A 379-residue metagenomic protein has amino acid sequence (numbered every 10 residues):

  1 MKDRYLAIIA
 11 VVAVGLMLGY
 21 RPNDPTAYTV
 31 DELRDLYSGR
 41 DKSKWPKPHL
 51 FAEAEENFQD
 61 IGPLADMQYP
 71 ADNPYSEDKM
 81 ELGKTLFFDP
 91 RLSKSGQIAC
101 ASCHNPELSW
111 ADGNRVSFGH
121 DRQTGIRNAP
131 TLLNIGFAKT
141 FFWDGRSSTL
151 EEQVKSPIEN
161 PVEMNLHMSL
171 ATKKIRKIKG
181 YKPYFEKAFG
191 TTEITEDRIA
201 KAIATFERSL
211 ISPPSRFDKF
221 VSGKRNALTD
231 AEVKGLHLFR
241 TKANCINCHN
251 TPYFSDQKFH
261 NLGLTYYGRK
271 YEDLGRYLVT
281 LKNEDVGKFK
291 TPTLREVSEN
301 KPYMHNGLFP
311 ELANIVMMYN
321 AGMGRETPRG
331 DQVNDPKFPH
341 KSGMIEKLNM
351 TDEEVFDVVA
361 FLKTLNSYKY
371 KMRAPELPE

Functional and structural regions predicted by a protein language model:
K2-E379: Periplasmic c-type cytochrome electron-transfer domains
